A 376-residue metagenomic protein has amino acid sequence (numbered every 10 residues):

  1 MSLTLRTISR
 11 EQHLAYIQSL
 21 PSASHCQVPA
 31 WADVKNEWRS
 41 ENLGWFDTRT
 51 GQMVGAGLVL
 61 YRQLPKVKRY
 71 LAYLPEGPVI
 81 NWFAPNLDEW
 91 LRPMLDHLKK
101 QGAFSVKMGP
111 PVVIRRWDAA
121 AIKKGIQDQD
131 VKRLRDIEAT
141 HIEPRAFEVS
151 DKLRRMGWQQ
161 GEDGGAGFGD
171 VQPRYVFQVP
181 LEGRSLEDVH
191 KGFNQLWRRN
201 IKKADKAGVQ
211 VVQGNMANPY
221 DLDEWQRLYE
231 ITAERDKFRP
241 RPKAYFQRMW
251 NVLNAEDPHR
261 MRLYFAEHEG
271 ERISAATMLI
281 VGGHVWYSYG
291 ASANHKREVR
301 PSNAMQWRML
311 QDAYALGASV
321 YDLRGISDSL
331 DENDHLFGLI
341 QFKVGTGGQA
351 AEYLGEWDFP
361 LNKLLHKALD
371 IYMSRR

Functional and structural regions predicted by a protein language model:
L3-T50, V54-V67, V112-R115, P144 (+1 more regions): A conserved beta-strand-loop-helix scaffold within acyl/acetyltransferase catalytic domains
M53, R69-A119: Glycine-rich, N-terminal phosphate-binding loop and its surrounding beta-alpha-beta segment
L71-Y73, S105, V176, H284-W286 (+1 more regions): Structural preference for beta-strand elements that scaffold enzyme active sites
P75-F83, R135-T140, R297: The substrate-binding groove and active-site-proximal loops of carbohydrate-active enzymes, especially glycoside
I80-N86, A204, N218-P219, S329-H335: Acidic-and-aromatic substrate-binding clefts and catalytic sites of carbohydrate-active enzymes
A84, A139, H190, R239 (+3 more regions): Flexible, glycine- and charge-enriched loops at secondary-structure boundaries
R92-P93, Q247-K367: Aromatic (often tryptophan-rich) hydrophobic motifs at membrane interfaces
V113-R184, S319-R376: Active-site/acyl-donor-binding loops of N-acyltransferases
